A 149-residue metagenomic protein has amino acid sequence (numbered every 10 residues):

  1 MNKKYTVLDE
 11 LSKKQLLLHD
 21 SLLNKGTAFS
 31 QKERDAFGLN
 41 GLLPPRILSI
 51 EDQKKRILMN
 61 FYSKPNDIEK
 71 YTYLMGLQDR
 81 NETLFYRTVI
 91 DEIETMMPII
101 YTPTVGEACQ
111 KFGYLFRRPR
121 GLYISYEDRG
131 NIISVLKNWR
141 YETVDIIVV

Functional and structural regions predicted by a protein language model:
N2-V149: Metallocofactor- and cofactor-centric catalytic cores in central/energy metabolism, strongly enriched
